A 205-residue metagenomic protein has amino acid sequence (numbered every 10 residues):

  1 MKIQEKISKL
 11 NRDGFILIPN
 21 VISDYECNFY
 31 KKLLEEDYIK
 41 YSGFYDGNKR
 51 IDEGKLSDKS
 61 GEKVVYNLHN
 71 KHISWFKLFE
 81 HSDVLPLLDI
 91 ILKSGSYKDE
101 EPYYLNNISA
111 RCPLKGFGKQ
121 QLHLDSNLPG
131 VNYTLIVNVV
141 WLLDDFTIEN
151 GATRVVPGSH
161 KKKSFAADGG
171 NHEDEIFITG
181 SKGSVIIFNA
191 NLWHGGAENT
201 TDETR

Functional and structural regions predicted by a protein language model:
M1-R12, P19-L122, N127-L128: Non-heme Fe(II)-dependent double-stranded beta-helix
I22-D24, A110-C112, N127, F146-I148 (+2 more regions): Short, solvent-exposed loop/turn segments at secondary-structure junctions
V84-L85, S94, K115-F117, D145-I148 (+3 more regions): Short, charged/polar surface micro-motifs in flexible loops or helix N-caps
P102, G118, Y133-L135, S184 (+1 more regions): Residue-level preference for beta-strand/loop junctions
S109-C112, L124-S126, V137, W141-D145 (+1 more regions): Short, structured patches in soluble enzyme cores that scaffold and shape functional sites
G118-L124, E149-V155, S164-D168, A197-N199: A short secondary-structure junction signal
G130-I148, K161, T179-K182, I187: Short, conserved beta-strand element in jelly-roll/cupin
F165-R205: Catalytic core of Fe(II)/2-oxoglutarate
